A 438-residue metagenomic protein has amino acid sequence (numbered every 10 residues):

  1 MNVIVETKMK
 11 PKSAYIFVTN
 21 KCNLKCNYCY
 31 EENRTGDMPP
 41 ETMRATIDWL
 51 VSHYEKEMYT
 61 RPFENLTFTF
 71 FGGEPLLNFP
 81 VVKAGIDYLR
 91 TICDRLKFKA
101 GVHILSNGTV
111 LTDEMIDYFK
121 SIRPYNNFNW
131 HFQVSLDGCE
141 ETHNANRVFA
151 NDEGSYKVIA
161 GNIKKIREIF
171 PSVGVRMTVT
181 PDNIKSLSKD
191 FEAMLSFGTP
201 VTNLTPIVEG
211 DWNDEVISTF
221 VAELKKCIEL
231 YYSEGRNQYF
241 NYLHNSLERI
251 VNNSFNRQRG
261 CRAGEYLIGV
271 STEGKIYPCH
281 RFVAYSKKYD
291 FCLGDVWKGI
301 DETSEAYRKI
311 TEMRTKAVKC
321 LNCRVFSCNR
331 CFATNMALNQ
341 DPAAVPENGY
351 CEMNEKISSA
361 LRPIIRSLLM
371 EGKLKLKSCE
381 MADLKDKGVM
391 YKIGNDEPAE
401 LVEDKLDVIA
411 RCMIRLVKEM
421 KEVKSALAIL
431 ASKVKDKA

Functional and structural regions predicted by a protein language model:
M1-V3, T315-A438: Radical SAM enzyme core and accessory elements
M1-Y15, K56-F63: N-terminal [4Fe-4S]-dependent radical SAM core
E6-A45: Canonical Radical SAM [4Fe-4S] cluster-binding loop centered on the CxxxCxxC motif and its immediate flanking residues
V51-F71, N78-I207: Radical SAM/AdoMet-radical enzyme domain recognition
E141-N146, V201-T219, Y239-F255, V283-D290: Flexible glycine/acidic-rich beta-alpha junction loops that bind and position SAM and/or redox cofactors in anaerobic
A222-V251, R281-R330, L338: C-terminal accessory region of radical SAM enzymes
C261-E265: Short, small/polar residue-rich loop motifs at catalytic or cofactor-binding pockets
